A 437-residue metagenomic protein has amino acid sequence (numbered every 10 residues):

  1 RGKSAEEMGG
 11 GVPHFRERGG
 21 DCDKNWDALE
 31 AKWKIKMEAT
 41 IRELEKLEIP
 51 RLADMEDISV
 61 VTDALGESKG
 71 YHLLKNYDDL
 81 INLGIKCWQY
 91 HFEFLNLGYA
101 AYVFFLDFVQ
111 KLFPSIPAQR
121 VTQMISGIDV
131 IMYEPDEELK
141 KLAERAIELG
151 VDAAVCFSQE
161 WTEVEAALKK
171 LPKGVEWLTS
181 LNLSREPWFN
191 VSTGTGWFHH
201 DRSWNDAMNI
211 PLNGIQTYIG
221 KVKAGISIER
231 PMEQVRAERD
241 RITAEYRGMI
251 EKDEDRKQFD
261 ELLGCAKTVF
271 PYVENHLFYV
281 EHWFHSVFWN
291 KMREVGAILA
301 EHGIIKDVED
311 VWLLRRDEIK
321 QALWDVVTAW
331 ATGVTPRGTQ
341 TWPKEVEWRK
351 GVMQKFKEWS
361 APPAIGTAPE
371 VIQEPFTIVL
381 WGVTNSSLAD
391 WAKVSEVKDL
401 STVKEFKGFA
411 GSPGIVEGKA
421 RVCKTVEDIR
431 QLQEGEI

Functional and structural regions predicted by a protein language model:
R1-G411: Contiguous hydrophobic, helix-prone segments at protein termini that mediate membrane targeting/anchoring
T402-I437: Feature captures the catalytic cores and cofactor-binding loops of soluble hydro-lyases/lyases that act on carboxylate
